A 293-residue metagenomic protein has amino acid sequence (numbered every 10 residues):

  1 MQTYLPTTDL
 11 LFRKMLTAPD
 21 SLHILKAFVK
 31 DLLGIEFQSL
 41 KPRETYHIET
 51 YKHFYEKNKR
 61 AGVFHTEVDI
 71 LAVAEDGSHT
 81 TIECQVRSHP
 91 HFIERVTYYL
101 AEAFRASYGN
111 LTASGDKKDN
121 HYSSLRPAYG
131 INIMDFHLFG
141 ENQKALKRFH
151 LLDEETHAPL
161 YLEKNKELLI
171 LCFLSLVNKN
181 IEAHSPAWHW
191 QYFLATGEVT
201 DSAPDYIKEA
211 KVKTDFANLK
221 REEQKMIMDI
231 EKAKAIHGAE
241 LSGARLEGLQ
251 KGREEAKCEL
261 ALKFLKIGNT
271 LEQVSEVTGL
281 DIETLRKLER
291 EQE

Functional and structural regions predicted by a protein language model:
M1-E223: Conserved single-residue anchors adjacent to enzymatic active/cofactor-binding motifs
Q2-T3, T80-Q85, S185-E293: Short, charged alpha-helical interaction segments and adjacent helix-coil junctions
